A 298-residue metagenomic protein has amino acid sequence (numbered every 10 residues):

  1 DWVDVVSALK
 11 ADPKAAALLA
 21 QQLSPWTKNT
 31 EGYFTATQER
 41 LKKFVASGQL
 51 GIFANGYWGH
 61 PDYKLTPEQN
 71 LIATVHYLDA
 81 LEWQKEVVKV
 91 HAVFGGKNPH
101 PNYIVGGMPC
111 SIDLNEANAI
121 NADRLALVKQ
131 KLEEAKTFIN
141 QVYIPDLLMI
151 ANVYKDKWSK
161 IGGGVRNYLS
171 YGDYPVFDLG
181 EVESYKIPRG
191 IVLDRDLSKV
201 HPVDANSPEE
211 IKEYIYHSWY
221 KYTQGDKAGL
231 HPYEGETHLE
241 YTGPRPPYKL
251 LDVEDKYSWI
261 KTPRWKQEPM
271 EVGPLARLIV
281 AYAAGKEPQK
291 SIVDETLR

Functional and structural regions predicted by a protein language model:
D1-R298: Metal/cofactor-centered catalytic core regions of large enzymes
